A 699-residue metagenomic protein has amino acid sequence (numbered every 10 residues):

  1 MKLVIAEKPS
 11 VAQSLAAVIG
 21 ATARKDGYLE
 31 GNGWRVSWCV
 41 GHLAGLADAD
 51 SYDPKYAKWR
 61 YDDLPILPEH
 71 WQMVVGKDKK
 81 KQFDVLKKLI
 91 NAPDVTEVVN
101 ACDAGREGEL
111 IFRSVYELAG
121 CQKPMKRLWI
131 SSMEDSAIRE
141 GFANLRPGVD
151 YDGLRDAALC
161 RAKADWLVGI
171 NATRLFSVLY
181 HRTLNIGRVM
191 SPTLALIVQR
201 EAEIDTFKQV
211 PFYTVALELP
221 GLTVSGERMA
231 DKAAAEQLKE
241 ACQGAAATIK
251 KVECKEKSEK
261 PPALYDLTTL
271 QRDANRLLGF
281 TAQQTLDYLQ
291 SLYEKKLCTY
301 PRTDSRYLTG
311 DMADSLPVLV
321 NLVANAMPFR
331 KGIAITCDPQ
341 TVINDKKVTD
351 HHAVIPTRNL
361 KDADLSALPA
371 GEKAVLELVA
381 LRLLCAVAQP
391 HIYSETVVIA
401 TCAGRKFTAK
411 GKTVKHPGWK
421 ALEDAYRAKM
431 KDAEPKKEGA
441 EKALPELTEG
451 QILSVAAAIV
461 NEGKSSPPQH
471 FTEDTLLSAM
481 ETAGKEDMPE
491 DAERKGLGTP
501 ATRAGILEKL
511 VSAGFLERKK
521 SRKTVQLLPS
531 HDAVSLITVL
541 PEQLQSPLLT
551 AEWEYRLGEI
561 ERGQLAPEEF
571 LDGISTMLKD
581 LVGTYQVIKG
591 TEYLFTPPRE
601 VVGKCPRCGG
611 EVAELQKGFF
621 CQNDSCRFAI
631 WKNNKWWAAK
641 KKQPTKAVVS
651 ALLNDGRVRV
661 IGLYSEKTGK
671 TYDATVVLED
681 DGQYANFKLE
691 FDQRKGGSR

Functional and structural regions predicted by a protein language model:
M1-A162, W166, M430, P467: Intrinsically disordered, low-complexity regulatory segments
M1-L3, A101-A104, H181-T183, C254-A263 (+3 more regions): Conserved short loop/turn motifs at secondary-structure junctions
K2-L3, K79, I90, L118 (+6 more regions): Basic, low-complexity terminal or inter-domain segments flanking catalytic cores
P9-A16, G33-V36, V40, G76-K87 (+19 more regions): Amphipathic alpha-helical transducer elements in NTP-driven molecular machines
P93, D135-L219, C254-S258: C-terminal or mid-to-C-terminal helical accessory/interaction module adjacent to the motor/catalytic core
A233-Y265, Q271: Metal- or metallocofactor-binding catalytic centers and their adjacent structured scaffolds across diverse enzyme
K295-P301: Secretory-pathway/luminal and periplasmic proteins that interact with or process carbohydrate-rich
